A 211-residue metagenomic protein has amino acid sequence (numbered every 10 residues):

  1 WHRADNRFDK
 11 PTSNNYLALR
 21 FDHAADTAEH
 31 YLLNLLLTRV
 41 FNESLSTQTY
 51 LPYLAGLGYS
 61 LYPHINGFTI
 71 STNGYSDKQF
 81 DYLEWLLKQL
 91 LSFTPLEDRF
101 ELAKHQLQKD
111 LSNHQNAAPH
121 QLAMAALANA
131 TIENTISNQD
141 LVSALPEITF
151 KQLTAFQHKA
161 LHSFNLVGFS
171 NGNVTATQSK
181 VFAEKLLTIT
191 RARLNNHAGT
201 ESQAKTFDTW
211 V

Functional and structural regions predicted by a protein language model:
W1-P11: N- or domain-start disorder-to-order transition segments that initiate the globular core
D9-E147, S163-G172: M16 family metallopeptidases and their MPP-like homologs
H158-H162: Glycine-rich phosphate/diphosphate-binding loops that line cofactor/substrate pockets in enzymes
V167-V211: An aromatic/glycine/proline-enriched structural segment found at the starts of mature extracellular/organellar domains
